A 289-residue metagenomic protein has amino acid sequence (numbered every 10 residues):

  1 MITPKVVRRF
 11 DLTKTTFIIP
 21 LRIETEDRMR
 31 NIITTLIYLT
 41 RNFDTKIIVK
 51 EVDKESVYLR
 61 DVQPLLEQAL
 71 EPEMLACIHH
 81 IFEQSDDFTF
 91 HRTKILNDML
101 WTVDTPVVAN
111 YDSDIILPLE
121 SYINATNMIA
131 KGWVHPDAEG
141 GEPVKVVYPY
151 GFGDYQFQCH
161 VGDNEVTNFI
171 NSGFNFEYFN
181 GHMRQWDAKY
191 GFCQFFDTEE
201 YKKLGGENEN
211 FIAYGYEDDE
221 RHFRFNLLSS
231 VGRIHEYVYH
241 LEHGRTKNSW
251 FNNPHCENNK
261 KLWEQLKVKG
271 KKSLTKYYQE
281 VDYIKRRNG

Functional and structural regions predicted by a protein language model:
M1-Y38: N-proximal low-complexity "stem/linker" segments adjacent to membrane-targeting elements
F10, R28-N31, A188, N210-G289: C-terminal catalytic/acceptor-binding lobe
K14-I18, K46, E220: Cell-envelope/extracellular polymer assembly enzymes that use nucleotide-activated donors
T25, K50-P64, D112-I115: A conserved acidic beta->alpha catalytic loop
D44-V57, I81-S85: Short beta-strand/loop segment that forms part of the nucleotide-sugar
Y58-T102: Active-site-proximal specificity loops/subdomain of glycosyltransferases
P106-P118: Short beta-strand-to-loop acidic/aromatic patch adjacent to the donor-nucleotide binding site
P118-E209: Conserved catalytic core of nucleotide-sugar-dependent glycosyltransferases
